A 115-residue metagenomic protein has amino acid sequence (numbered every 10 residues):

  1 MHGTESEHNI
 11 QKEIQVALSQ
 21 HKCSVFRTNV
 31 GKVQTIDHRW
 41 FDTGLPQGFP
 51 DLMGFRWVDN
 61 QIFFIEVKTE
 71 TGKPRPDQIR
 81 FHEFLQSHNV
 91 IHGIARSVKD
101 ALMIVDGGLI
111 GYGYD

Functional and structural regions predicted by a protein language model:
M1-D115: Catalytic phosphate/metal-binding cores of nucleic-acid and nucleotide-processing enzymes, i.e., regions that mediate
